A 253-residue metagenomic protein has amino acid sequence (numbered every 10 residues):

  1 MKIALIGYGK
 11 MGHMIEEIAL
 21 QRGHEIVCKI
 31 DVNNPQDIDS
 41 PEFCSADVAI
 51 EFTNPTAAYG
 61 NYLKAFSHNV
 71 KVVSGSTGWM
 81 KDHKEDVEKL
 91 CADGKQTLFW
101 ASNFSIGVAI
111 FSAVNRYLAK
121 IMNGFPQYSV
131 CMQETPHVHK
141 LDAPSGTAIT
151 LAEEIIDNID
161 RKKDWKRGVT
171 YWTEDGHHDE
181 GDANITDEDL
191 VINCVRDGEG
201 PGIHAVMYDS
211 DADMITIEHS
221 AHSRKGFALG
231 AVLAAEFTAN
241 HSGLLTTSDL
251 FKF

Functional and structural regions predicted by a protein language model:
K2, K10-F43, G124-F253: C-terminal substrate-binding/catalytic lobe of Rossmann-fold NAD(P)-dependent oxidoreductases
I26, V72-V73, T97-L98: Hydrophobic beta-strand scaffold residues
P41-E42, A46, F52-G75, E85-D86: Rossmann-fold NAD(P) dinucleotide-binding segment
S76-L98, A109, V114-Y117: Rossmann-fold NAD(P)-binding glycine/threonine-rich loop
D86-S105, M122-M132: Rossmann-fold dehydrogenase core element
